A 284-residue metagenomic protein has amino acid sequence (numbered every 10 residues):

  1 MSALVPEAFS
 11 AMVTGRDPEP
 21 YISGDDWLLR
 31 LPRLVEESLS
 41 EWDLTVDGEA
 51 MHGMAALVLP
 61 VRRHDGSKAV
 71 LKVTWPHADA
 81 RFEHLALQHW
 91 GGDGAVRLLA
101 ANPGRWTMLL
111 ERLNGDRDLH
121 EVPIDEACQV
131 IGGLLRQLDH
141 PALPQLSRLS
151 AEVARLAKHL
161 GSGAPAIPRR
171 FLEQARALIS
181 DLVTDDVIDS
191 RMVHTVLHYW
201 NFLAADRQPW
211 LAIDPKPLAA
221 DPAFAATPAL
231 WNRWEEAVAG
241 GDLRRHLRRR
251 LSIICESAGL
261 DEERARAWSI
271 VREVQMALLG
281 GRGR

Functional and structural regions predicted by a protein language model:
S2-E7, A11, D116-E173, S190 (+1 more regions): A cross-family kinase active-site recognition segment
D26-L39, L143-T195, A205-D206, E256: An alpha-helical support segment within catalytic cores of ATP-dependent transferases
D26-R30, L34-H64: ATP-binding glycine-rich phosphate-binding loop
P32, M54, D65-L109, R117-L138: A conserved alpha-helical element in kinase catalytic cores
G48, L59, V96-N102, R266: Conserved beta-strand elements flanking the ATP-binding pocket of the protein kinase catalytic core
M51, A56-R62, V70-L71, L98 (+1 more regions): Active-site acidic catalytic loop and adjacent metal/ATP-binding pocket of ATP-dependent phosphoryl transfer enzymes
H64, P76, G92-D93, G104-I124 (+4 more regions): A glycine-centered beta->alpha junction motif in the catalytic cores of kinase/phosphotransferase enzymes
A205-S252, G259-E262: Active-site Asp-x-Gly
